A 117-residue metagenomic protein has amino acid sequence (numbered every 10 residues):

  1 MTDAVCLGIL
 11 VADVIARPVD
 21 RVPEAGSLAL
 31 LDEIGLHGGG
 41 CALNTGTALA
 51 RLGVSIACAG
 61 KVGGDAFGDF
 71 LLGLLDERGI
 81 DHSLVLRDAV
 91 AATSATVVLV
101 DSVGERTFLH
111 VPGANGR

Functional and structural regions predicted by a protein language model:
M1-K61, A66-F70, D76: Glycine-rich phosphate/adenosyl-contacting loop at the front of the ribokinase-like
T2, D76, T93-A95, E105: Change "...and in nucleic-acid phosphodiester-cleaving endonucleases..." to "...and in nucleic-acid processing enzymes
H37-N44, A89-A92, R117: Short secondary-structure boundary/capping elements
S55, D81, E105: Residue-level detector of anion-binding/catalytic polar loops
L74-A91: A glycine-rich helix N-cap at a beta->alpha junction
R87-D88, V98-R117: Conserved phosphate-binding/catalytic loop of the ribokinase/pfkB sugar-kinase fold
